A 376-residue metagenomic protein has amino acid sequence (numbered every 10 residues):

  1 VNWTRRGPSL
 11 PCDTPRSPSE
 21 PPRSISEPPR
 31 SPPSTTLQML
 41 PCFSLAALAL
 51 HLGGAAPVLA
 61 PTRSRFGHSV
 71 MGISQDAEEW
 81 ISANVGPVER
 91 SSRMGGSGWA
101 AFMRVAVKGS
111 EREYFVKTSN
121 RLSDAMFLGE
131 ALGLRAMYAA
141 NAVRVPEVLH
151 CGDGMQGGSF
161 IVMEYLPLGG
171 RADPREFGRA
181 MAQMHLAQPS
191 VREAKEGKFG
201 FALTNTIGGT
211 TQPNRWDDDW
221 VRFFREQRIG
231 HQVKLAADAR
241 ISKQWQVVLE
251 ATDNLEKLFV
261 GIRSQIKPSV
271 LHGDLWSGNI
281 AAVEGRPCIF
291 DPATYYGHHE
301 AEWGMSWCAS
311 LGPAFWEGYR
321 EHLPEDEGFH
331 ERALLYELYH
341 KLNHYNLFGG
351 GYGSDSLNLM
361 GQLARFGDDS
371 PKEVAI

Functional and structural regions predicted by a protein language model:
V1-P15, P33-V58: N-terminal chloroplast transit peptides
T14-P15, P21-P22, P28-P29: Intrinsically disordered, low-complexity proline-rich tandem-repeat tracts
C42-L45, S64-E89, G158, H344-N346 (+1 more regions): Regulatory N- and C-terminal appendages and interdomain linkers associated with kinase/kinase-like NTP transferase
S44-L50, F329-Y336: Alpha-helical scaffolds flanking conserved acidic
I73-I81, P189-V270, V283, S370: An alpha-helical support segment within catalytic cores of ATP-dependent transferases
R93-A101, A106-D218, R222: ATP-binding pocket architecture of kinase catalytic cores
R121, G154-P174, L186, T210 (+4 more regions): A glycine-centered beta->alpha junction motif in the catalytic cores of kinase/phosphotransferase enzymes
P213-R225, K234, I266-V270, S277-L334 (+3 more regions): Active-site Asp-x-Gly
